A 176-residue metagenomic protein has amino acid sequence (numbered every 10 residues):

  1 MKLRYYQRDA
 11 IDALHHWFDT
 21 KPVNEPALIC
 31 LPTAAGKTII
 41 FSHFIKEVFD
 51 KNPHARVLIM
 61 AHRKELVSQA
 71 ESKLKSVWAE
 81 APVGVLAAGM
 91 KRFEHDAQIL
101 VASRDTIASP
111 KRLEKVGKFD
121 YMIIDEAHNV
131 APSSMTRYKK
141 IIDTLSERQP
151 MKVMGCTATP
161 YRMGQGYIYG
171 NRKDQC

Functional and structural regions predicted by a protein language model:
M1-V23: N-terminal pre-P-loop "Q-motif" helix
K21-F44: Walker A/P-loop
A35-I40, P53-S76, R162: Conserved Walker A/P-loop ATP-binding site and its immediately adjacent core in helicase/helicase-like ATPase domains
A55-R56, D96-I99, F119-Y121, Q149-M154: Loop/turn-to-beta-strand initiation segments
K64-L66, K91, D105-A108, N129 (+1 more regions): Conserved nucleotide-binding/hydrolysis micro-motifs of P-loop NTPases
K75-L113: Inter-Walker segment of RecA-like/P-loop motor cores
I99-E126, V130-I141: Conserved RecA-like ASCE ATPase "motif II neighborhood" in helicase/translocase motors
N129-C176: Post-DEXD/H (motif II) to motif III coupling segment of the RecA-like Helicase ATP-binding lobe
